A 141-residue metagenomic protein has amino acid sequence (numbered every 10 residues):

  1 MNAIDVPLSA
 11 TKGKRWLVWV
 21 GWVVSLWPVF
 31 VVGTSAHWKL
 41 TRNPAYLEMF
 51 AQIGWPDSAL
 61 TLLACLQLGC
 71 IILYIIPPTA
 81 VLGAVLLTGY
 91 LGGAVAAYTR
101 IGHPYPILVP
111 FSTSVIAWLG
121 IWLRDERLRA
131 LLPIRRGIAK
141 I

Functional and structural regions predicted by a protein language model:
M1-T34, P78-I141: Extended, low-polarity transmembrane helix blocks
I4-T11, I53-L63: Hydrophobic alpha-helical transmembrane segments
T34, W55-I75: Core segments of alpha-helical transmembrane spans in multipass integral membrane proteins
T34-A59: Solvent-exposed, well-ordered loop and adjacent helix/strand elements within mature globular domains that form
S35-K39, A64, G102: Glycine-centered small-residue hotspots that permit tight backbone geometry or close packing
L40-N43, P56, I75, T79 (+1 more regions): Residues at alpha-helix boundaries and the short loops/turns that link adjacent helices
N43-A45, L66-Q67, Y90: A generic alpha-helix surface/boundary motif
